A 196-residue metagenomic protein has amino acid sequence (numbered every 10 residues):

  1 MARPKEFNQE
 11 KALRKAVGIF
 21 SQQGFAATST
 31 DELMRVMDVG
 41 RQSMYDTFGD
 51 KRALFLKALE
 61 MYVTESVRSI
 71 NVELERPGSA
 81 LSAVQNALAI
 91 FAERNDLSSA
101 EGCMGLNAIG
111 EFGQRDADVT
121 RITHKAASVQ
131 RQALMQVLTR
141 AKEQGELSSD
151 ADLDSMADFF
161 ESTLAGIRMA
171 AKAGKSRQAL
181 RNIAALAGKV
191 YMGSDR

Functional and structural regions predicted by a protein language model:
M1-F7, A151, D195-R196: N-terminal intrinsically disordered/low-complexity leader segments
K11, K15, I19-A53, K57: Helix-turn-helix
K57, N71-E101, L153-F160: Hydrophobic alpha-helical connector segments
E60-S66: Short, basic, alpha-helical segments at the C-terminal edge of helix-turn-helix-like DNA-binding modules
V67, S82, A117-E143, S155 (+1 more regions): Amphipathic alpha-helical packing segments from all-alpha helical-bundle domains
A83, L97-D118: Amphipathic alpha-helical segments used for helix-helix packing
R94-L97, R140, F160-R177, V190-R196: Amphipathic C-terminal alpha-helical segment
